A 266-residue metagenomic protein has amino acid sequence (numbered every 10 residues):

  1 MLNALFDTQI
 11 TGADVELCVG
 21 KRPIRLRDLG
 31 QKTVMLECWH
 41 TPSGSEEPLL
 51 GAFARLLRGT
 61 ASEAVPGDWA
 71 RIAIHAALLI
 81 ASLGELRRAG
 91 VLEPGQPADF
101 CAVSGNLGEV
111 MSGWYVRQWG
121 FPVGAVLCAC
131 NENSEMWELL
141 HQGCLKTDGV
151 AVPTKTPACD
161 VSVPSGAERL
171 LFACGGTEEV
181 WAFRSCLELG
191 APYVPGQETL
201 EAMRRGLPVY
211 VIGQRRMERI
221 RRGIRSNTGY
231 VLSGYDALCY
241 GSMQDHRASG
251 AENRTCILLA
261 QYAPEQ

Functional and structural regions predicted by a protein language model:
M1-Q266: PLP-dependent amino-acid enzyme catalytic core
